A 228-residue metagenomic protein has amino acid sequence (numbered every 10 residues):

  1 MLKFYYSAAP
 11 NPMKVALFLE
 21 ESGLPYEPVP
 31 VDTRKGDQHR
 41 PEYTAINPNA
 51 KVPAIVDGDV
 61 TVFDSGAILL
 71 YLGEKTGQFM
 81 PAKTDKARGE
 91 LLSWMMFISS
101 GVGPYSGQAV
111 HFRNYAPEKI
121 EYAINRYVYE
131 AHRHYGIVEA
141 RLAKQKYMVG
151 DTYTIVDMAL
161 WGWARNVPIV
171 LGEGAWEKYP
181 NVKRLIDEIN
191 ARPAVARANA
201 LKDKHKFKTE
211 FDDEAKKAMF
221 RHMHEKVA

Functional and structural regions predicted by a protein language model:
M1-Y129, E139, K216, K226-A228: GST-like domain detector, emphasizing the conserved glutathione-binding G-site in the N-terminal thioredoxin-like
D32, I155, K202-K204: Short, solvent-exposed turn/loop segments enriched in Gly/Ser/Thr/Pro and often Arg
A45, A191, A200: Phosphate-coordinating loops and pocket residues in cytosolic domains that bind phosphorylated ligands
G73, W163-A164, N199: Active-site-flanking alpha-helical
K86, W94, I98-P193, A228: GST-like fold's C-terminal all-alpha helical module
G107-Q108, A200-K202: Short coil/turn segments at secondary-structure boundaries
K202-A228: Acidic/histidine-enriched, glycine/proline-rich intrinsically disordered or flexible terminal extensions
